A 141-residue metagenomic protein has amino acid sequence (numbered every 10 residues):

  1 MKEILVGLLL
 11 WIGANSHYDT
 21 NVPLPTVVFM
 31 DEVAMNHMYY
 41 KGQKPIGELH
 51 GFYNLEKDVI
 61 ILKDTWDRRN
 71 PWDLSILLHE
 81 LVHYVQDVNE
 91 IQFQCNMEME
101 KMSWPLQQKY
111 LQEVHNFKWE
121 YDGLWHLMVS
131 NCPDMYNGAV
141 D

Functional and structural regions predicted by a protein language model:
M1-I60, E113, W119, G123: Auxiliary, metal-adjacent structural segments of Zn-dependent hydrolase domains
I4, L8, D73, L77 (+2 more regions): Stable alpha-helical elements in mature extracytoplasmic
I60-L77: Short pre-active-site segment immediately N-terminal to the catalytic Zn-binding motif
L62-K63, V85-F93, E113: Substrate-binding clefts and substrate-entry loops adjacent to catalytic sites of polymer-processing enzymes acting on
S75-V88: Active-site recognition of the HExxH zinc-binding catalytic motif
N96-N131: Post-HExxH zinc-binding segment in Zn-dependent metallohydrolases
A139-D141: Short, solvent-exposed mixed-charge patches
